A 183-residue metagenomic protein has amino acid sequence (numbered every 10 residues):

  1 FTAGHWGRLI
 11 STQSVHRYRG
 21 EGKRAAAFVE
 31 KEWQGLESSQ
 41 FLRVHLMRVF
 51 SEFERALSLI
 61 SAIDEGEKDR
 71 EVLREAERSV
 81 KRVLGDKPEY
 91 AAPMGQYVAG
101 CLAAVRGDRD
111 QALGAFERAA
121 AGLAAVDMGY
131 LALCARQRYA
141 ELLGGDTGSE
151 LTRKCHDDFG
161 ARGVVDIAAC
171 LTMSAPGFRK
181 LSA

Functional and structural regions predicted by a protein language model:
F1-A183: Helix-coil-helix junctions within alpha-helical repeat/solenoid scaffolds
